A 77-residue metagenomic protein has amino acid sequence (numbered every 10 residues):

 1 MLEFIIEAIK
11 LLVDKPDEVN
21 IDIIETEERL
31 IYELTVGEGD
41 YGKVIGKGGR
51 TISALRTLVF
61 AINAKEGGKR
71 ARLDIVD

Functional and structural regions predicted by a protein language model:
M1-K43, T51-S53, T57-D77: RNA-contacting regions in translation and RNA-metabolism proteins, encompassing KH/S1 modules where present
